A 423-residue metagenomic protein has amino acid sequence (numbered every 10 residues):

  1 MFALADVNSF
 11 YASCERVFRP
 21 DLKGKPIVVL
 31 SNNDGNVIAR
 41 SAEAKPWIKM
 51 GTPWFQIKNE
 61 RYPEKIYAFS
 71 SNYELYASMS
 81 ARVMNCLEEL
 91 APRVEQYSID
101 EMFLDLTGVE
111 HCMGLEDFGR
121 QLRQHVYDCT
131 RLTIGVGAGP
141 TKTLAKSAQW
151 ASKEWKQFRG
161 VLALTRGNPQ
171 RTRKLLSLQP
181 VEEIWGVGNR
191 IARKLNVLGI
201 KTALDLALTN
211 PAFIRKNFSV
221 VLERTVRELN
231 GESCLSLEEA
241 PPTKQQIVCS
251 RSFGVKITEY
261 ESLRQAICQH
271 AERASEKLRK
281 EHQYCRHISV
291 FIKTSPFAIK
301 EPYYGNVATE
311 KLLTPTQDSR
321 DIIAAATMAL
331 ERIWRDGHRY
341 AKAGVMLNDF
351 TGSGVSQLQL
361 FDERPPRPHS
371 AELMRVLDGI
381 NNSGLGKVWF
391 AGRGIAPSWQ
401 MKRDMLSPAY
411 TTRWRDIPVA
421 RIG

Functional and structural regions predicted by a protein language model:
M1-I99, F103: Residues that scaffold, gate, or flank divalent-cation-dependent active/transport sites
D6, I48, I57, D100 (+6 more regions): A residue-level signal for conserved active-site and pocket-lining positions in enzyme catalytic cores
F18, W150-C234, P418, I422: Compact, charge-rich alpha-helical regulatory domains located at protein termini
K45, E183, R193-G337, V355: DNA-contacting surface of Y-family translesion DNA polymerases
Y97-E101, G139-K142, Q283-H287, H338-K342: Short Gly/Ser/Thr- and Asp/Glu-enriched loop/turn motifs at secondary-structure junctions
L104-R123, G199: Catalytic palm subdomain of template-directed nucleic-acid polymerases, centered on the conserved carboxylate motif
H125, C129-W150, L222, L229-N230: Structured, non-catalytic alpha/beta "coupling" segments that mediate domain-domain communication and provide generic
L312-G423: Acidic, metal-coordinating catalytic segment for phosphate/diphosphate chemistry, firing primarily on the Nudix
